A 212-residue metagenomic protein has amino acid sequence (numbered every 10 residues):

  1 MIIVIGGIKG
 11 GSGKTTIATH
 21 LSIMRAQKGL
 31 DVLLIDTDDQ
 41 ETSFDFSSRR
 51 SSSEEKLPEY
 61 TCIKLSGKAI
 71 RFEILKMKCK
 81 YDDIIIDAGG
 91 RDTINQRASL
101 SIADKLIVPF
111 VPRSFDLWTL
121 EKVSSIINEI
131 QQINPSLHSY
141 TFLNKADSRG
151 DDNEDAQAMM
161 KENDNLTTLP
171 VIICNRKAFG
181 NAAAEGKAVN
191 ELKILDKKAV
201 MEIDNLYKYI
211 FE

Functional and structural regions predicted by a protein language model:
I2, G6-I8, S12, I23-I94 (+3 more regions): P-loop/Walker-type NTP enzyme "switch/lid" segment
T16-I17: Hydrophobic positions on the alpha1 helix immediately C-terminal to the Walker A/P-loop
L33-L34, I86, V108, T141-L143: Structural beta-sheet core signal
N95-S114: Inter-motif core of Ras-like GTPase G domains
L120-N134: Conserved C-terminal guanine-recognition region of P-loop GTPase G domains, centered on the G4
D147, Q157-V189: Beta-strand-loop-alpha "switch" segments that mediate conformational coupling across diverse proteins
G180-D204: Inter-lobe coupling/hinge region of RecA-like P-loop helicase motors
